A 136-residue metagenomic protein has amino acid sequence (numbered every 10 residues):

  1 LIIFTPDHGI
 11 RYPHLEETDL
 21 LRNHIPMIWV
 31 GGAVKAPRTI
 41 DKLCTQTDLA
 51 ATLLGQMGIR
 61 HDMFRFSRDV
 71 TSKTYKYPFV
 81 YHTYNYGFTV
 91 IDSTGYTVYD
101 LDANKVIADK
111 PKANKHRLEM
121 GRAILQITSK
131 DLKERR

Functional and structural regions predicted by a protein language model:
L1-R136: Solvent-exposed soluble domains appended to multi-pass membrane proteins
